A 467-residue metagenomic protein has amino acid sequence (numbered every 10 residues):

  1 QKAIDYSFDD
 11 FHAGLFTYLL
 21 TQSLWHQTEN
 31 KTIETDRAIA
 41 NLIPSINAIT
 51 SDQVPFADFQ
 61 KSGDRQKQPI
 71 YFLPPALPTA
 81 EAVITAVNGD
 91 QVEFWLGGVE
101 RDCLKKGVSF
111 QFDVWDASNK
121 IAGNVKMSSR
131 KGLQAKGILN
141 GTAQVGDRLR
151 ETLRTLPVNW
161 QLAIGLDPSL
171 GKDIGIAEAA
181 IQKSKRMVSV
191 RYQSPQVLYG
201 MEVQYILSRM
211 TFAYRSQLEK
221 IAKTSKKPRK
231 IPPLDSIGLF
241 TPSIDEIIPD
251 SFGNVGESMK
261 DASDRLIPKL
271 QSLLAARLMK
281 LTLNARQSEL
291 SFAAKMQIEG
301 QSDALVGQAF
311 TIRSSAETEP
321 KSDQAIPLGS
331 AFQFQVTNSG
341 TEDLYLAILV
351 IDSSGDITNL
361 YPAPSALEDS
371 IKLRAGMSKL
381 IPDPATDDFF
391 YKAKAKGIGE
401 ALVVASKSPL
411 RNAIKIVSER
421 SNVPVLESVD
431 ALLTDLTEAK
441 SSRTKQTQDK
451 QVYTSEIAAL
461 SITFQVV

Functional and structural regions predicted by a protein language model:
Q1-N159, S322-D323, Q335, D343 (+1 more regions): Cysteine endopeptidase catalytic domains of the caspase/legumain-like
V158-V467: Secretory-pathway glycoprotein ectodomains that are cysteine- and/or Ser/Thr/Pro-rich
